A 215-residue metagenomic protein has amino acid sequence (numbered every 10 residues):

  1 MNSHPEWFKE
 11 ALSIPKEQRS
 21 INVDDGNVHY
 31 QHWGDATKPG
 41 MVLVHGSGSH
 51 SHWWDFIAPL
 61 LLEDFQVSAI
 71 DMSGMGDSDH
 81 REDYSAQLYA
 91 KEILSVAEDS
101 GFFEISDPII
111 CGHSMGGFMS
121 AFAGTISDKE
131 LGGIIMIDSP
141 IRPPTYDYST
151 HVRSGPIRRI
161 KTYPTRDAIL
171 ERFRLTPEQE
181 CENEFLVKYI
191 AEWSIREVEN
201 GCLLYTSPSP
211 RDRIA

Functional and structural regions predicted by a protein language model:
M1-M41, L62-F65, F102: Alpha/beta-hydrolase fold catalytic core
H32-D77: Conserved HGGG/HGGXW glycine-rich cap/lid loop of the alpha/beta-hydrolase fold
G40, Q66, D107-I109, G132-G133: Structural signature of beta-strand start/N-cap positions in the alpha/beta core of ABC transporter nucleotide-binding
W54-D55, S78-D83, Y146-D147: Conserved catalytic-core motifs of eukaryotic protein kinase domains, centered on the activation segment
M72-C111: Active-site loop/oxyanion-hole signature of alpha/beta-hydrolase fold enzymes
G112, G116, S120: Gly/Ala-rich beta-loop-alpha elbow adjacent to hydrolase catalytic centers
F122-T125, G132-P164: Flexible "cap/lid" loop of the alpha/beta hydrolase fold
Y205-A215: Single conserved hydrophobic/aromatic residue that forms the stacking wall/gate of nucleotide- or nucleobase-binding
